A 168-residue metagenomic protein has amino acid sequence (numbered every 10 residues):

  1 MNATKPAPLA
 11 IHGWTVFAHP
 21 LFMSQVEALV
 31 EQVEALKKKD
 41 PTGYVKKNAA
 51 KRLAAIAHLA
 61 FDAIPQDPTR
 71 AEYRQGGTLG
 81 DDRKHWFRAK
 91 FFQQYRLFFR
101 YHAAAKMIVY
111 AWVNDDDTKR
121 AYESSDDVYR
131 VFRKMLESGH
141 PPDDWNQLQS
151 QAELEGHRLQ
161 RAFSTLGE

Functional and structural regions predicted by a protein language model:
M1-Y95, H102-E168: Basic, Lys/Arg-enriched alpha-helical interface segments
